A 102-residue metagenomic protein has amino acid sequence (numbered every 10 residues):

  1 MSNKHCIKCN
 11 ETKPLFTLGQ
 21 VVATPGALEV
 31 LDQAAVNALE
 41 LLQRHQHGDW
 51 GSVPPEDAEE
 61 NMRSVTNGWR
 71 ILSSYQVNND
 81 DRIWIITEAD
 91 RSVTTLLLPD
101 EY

Functional and structural regions predicted by a protein language model:
M1-K4: Eukaryotic low-complexity, non-globular regulatory regions
I7-L72: Compact soluble domain cores
T66-Y102: Short, compact, well-ordered microdomains
